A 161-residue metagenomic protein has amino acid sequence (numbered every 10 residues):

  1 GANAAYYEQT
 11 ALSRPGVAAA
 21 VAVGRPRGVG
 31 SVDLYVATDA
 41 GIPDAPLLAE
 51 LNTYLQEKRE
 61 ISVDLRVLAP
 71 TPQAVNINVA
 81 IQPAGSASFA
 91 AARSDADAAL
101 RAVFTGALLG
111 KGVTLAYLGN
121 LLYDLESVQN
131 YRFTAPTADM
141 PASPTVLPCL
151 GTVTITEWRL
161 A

Functional and structural regions predicted by a protein language model:
G1-K111, A161: Carbohydrate-recognition loop of C-type lectin domains
A92-A161: An aromatic-glycine-centered, glycine-rich loop/turn in mixed alpha/beta architecture
